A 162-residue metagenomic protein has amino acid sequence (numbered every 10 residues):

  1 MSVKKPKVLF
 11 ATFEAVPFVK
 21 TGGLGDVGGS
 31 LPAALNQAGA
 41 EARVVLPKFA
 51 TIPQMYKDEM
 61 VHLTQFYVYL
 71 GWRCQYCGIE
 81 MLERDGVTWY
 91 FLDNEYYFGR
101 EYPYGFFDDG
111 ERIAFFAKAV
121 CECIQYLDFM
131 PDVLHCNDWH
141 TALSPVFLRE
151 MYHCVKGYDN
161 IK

Functional and structural regions predicted by a protein language model:
M1-K162: Catalytic cores of nucleotide-sugar-dependent glycosyltransferases that transfer UDP/GDP/TDP-activated
